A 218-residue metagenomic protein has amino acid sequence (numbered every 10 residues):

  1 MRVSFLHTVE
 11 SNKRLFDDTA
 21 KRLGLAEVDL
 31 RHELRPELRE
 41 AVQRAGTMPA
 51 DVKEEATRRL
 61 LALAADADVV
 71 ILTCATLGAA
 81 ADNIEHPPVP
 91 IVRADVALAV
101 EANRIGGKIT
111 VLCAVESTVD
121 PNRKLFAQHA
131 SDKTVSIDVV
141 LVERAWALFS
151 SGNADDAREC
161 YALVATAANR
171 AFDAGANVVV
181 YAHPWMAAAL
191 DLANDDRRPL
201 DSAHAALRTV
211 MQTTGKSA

Functional and structural regions predicted by a protein language model:
M1-A218: Non-catalytic structural scaffold of enzyme domains
